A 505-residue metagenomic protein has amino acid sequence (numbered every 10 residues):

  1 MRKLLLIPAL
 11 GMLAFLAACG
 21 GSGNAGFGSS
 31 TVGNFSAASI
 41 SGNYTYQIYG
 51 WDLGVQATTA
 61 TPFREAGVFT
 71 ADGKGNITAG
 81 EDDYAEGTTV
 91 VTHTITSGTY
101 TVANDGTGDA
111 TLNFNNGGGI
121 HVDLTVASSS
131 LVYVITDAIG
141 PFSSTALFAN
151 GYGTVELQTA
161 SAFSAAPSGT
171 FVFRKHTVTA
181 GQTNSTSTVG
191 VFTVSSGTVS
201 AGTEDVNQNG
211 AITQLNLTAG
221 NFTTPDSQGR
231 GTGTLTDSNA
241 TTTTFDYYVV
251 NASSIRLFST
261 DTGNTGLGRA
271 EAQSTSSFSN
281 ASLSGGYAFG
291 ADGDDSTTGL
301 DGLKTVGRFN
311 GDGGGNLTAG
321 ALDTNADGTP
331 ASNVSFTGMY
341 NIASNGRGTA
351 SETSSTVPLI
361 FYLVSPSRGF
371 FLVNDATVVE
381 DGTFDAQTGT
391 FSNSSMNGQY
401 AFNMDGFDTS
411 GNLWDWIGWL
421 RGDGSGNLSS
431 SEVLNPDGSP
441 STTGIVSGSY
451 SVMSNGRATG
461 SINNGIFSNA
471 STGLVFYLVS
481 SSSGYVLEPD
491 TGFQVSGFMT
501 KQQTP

Functional and structural regions predicted by a protein language model:
M1-P8: Bacterial N-terminal signal peptides that target proteins for export
P8-A17: Bacterial N-terminal signal peptides
C19-P505: Mature soluble binding/inhibitory domains
